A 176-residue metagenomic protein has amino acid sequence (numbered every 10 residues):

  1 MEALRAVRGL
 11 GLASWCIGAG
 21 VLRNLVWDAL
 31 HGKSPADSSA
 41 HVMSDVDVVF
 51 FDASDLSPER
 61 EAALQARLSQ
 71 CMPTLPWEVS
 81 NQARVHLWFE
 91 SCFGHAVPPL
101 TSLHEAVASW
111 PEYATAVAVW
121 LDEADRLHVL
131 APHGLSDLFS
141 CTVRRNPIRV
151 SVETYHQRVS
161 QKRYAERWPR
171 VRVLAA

Functional and structural regions predicted by a protein language model:
M1-A176: Catalytic cores of the polymerase beta-like nucleotidyltransferase superfamily and closely associated nucleotide
